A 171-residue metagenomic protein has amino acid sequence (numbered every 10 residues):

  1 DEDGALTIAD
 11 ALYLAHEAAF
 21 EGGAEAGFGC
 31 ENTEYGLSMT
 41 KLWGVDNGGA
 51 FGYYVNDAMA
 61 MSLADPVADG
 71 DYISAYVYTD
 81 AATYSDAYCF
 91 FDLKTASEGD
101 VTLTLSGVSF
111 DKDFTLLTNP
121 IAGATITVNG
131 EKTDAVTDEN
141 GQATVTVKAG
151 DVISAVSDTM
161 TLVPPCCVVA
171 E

Functional and structural regions predicted by a protein language model:
D1-E171: Ubiquitin-like/PB1-type beta-grasp interaction modules and other compact soluble beta-rich domains
